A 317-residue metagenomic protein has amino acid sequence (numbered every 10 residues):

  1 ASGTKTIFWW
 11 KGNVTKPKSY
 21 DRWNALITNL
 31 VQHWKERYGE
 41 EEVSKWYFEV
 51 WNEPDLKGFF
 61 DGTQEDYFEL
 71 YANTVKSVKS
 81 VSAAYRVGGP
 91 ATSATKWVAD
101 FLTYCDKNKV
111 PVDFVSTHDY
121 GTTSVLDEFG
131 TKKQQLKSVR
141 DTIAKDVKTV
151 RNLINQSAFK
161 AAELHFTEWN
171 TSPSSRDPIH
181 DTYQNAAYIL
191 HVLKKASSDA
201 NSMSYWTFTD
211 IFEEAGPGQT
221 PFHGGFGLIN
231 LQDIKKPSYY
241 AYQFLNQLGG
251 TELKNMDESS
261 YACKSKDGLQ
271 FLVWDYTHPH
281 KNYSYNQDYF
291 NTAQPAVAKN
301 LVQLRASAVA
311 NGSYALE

Functional and structural regions predicted by a protein language model:
A1-I7, L56-G58, T122-E128, P173-R176 (+1 more regions): Short acidic/His/Gly/Ser-rich catalytic and metal-binding motifs that mark active-site loops of diverse hydrolases
A1-V110: N-terminal catalytic cores of secreted or lumenal carbohydrate-active enzymes
G3-V14, L126-S138, N286-Q303: A solvent-exposed, charged loop/short amphipathic helix patch at secondary-structure junctions
N52-D55, D119-Y120, W169, F208: Cell-envelope and extracellular/periplasmic
Q64-M203, P221: Noncatalytic carbohydrate-binding groove/subsite architecture in carbohydrate-active enzymes
R176-T182, A186-I189, L193-E214, S265 (+1 more regions): Substrate-binding clefts and catalytic carboxylate motifs of secreted carbohydrate-active enzymes
S202-I211, Q219-Q270, Y276-K281: Glycan-recognition and catalytic regions of carbohydrate-active enzymes
M256-E317: Carbohydrate-binding surface patches
